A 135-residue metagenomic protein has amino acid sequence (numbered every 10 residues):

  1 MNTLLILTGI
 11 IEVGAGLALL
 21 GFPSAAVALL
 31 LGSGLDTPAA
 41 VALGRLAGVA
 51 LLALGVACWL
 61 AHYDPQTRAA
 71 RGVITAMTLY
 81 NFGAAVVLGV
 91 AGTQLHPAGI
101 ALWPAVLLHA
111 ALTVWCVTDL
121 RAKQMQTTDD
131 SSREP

Functional and structural regions predicted by a protein language model:
N2-L4, A15-A42: Membrane-helix boundary elements
N2-L5, G9, G48-L51, I74 (+4 more regions): Residues within membrane-spanning alpha-helices of integral membrane proteins, especially the hydrophobic core/packing
G14-L20, A39-H62, T75-V86: Core segments of alpha-helical transmembrane spans in multipass integral membrane proteins
A28, R68, Q124-R133: Short, Lys/Arg-enriched, Gly/Pro-containing loop segments at transmembrane-helix junctions of multi-pass membrane
S33-V41, R71-V73, H96-L107: Non-cytosolic membrane-interface motifs at loop->transmembrane helix junctions
C58-R71, G92-Q94: Juxtamembrane helix-break-helix junctions at the cytosolic face of small multi-pass alpha-helical membrane proteins
V86-W103, L120-R121: Membrane-helix boundary connector in multi-pass membrane proteins
A111-D129: Membrane-water interface at the C-terminal end of transmembrane alpha helices
